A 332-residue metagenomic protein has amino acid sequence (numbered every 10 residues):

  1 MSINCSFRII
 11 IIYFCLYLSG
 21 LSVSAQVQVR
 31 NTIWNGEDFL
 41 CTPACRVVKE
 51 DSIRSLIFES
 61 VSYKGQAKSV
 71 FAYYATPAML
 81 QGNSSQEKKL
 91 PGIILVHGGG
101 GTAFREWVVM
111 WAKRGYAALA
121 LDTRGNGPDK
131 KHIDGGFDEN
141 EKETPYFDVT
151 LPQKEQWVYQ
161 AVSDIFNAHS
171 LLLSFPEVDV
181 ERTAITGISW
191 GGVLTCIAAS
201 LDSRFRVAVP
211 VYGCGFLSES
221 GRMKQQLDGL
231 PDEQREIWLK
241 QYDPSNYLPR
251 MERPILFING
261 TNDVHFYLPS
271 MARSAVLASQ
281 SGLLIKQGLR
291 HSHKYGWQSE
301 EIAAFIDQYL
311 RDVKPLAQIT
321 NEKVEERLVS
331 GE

Functional and structural regions predicted by a protein language model:
G36-E87: N-terminal cap/lid segment of alpha/beta-hydrolase-fold proteins
S84-K89, E143-I188: Gly/Ser-rich "nucleophile elbow"/oxyanion-hole loop immediately N-terminal to the catalytic nucleophile in hydrolases
Q86-G98: Short beta-strand element of the alpha/beta-hydrolase
A103-R105, V109-V162, C214-Q226: Cap/lid segment of the alpha/beta-hydrolase catalytic domain
F166-P231: Primarily recognizes the serine-hydrolase "nucleophile elbow" in alpha/beta-hydrolase and SGNH/GDSL folds
M251, F257-N259: Short beta-strand/loop motif that positions the catalytic acidic residue of the alpha/beta-hydrolase fold
A278-S292: Catalytic histidine neighborhood in serine/cysteine hydrolases with alpha/beta-hydrolase-type architecture
W297, A304-E332: Surface beta-strand/loop "capping" patches
